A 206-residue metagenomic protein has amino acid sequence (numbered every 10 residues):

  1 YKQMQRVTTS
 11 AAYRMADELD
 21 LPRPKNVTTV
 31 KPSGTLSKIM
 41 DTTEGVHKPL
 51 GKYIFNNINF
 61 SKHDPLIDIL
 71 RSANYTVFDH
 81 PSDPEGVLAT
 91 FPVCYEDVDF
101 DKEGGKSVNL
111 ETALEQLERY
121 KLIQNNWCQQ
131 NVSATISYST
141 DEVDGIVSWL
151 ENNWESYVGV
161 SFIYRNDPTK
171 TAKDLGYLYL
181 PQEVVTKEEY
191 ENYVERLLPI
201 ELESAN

Functional and structural regions predicted by a protein language model:
Y1-K31: Internal maturation/activation junctions in enzymes
Q5, D17, P32, I39-N206: Catalytic alpha/beta core of large soluble enzyme barrels
K25, K38-I39: Short capping micro-motif at the N-terminus of alpha-helices
